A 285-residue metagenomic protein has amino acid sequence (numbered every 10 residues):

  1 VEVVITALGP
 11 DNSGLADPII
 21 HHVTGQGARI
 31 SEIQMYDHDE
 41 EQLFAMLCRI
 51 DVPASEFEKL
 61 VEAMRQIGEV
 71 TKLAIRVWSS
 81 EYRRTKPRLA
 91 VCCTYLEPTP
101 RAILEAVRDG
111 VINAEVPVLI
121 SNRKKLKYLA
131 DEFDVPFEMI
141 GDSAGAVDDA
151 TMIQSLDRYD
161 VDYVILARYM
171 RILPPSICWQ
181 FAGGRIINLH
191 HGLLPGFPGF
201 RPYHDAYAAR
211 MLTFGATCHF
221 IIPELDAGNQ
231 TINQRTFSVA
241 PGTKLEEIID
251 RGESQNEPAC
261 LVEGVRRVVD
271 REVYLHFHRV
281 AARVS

Functional and structural regions predicted by a protein language model:
V1-P87, D109: A conserved regulatory-domain signal marking ACT and ACT-like small-molecule sensing domains and adjacent regulatory
L8-P10, L89-P98: Short, glycine-rich nucleotide/cofactor-binding loops
I30, I75, P136-E138, Y163 (+2 more regions): Hydrophobic beta-strand scaffold residues
E97-R108: Histidine-anchored nucleotide/phosphate-binding helix
G110-A114, W179-A182: Short, conserved loop/helix-junction motifs that constitute active-site signature segments in enzyme catalytic cores
A114-K125: Short internal beta-strands
R123, D148-T151, Y159-V284: Donor/substrate-binding cores of folate-linked one-carbon enzymes
D131, V135-Y159: Adenosine-nucleotide cofactor-binding segment
